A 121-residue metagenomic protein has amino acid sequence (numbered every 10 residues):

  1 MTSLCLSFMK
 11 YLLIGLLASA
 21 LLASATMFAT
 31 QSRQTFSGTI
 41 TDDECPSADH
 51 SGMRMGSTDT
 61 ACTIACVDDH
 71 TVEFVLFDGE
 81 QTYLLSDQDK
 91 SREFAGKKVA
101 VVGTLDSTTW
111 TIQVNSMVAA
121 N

Functional and structural regions predicted by a protein language model:
M1-M9: N-terminal secretory signal peptides that target proteins for export/translocation
L4, S19-A20, F36: Generic secretory/membrane-interface signal
Y11-S24: Bacterial N-terminal signal peptides
A25-N121: Conserved RNA-binding domains used in RNP assembly and mRNA/RNA metabolism
